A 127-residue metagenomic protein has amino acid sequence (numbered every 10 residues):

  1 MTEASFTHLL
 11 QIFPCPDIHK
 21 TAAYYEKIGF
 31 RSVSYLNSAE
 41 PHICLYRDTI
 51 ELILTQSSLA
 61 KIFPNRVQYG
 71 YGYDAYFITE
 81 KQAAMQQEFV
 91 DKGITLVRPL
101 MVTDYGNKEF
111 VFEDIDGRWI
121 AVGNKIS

Functional and structural regions predicted by a protein language model:
M1-L10, F30-E80, Q86-E113, N124-S127: Vicinal oxygen chelate
P14-I18, D104: Conserved beta-strand-loop-alpha-helix junction that forms the acyl-donor binding cleft
D17-I18, E80-Q82: Helix N-cap motif at beta-to-alpha junctions
T21-E26, F89, D114-G117: Conserved active-site tyrosine of GNAT-family acetyltransferases
